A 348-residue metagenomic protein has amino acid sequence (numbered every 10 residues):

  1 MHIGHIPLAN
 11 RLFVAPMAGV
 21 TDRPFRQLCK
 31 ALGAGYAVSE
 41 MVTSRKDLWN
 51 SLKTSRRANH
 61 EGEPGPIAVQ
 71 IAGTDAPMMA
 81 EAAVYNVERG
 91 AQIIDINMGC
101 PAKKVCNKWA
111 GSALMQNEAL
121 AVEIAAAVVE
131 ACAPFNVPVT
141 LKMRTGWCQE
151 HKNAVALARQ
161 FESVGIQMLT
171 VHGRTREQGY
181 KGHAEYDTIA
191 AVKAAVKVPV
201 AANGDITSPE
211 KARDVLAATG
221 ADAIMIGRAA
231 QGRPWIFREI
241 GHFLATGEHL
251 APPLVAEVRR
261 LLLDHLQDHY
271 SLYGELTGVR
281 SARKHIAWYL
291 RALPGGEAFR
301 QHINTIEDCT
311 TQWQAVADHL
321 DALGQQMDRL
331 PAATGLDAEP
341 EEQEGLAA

Functional and structural regions predicted by a protein language model:
M1-F13, R45-A68, C100-W109, A133-L141 (+1 more regions): N-terminal small/glycine-rich loop or linker at the start of catalytic domains across soluble metabolic enzymes
H2, M17-Q92: Glycine-rich, positively charged N-terminal anion/phosphate-binding segment
G4, L8, L12-F13, A18 (+7 more regions): Alpha/beta catalytic cores of nucleotide-metabolism and tRNA/nucleoside-modifying enzymes
M17-G19, V42-S44, A72-T74, G99-P101 (+4 more regions): Active-site beta-loop-alpha junctions enriched in small/polar residues
A31, A80-I94, M98-A110, E118-V198 (+1 more regions): Alpha/beta enzyme core
A37-V38, A68-Q70, D95-N97, T140 (+2 more regions): Conserved beta-strand positions in the central sheet of alpha/beta enzyme cores
M115: Aromatic- and acidic-residue-enriched carbohydrate-binding clefts of CAZyme catalytic domains
